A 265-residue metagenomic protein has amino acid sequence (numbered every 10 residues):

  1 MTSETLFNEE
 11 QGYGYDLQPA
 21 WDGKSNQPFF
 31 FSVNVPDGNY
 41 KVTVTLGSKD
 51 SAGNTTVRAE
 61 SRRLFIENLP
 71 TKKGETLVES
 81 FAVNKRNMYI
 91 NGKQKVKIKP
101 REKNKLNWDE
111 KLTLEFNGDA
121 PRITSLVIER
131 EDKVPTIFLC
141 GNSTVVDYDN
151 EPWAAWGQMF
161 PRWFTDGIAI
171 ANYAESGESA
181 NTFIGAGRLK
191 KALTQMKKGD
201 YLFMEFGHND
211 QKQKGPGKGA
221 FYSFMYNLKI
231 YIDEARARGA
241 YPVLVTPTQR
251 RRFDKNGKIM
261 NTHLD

Functional and structural regions predicted by a protein language model:
M1-E151: Compositionally biased, intrinsically disordered or flexible polar/acidic segments
E9-Y15, W153-D166: Short catalytic helix/loop segments, enriched in acidic residues and glycine and frequently bearing histidine
L17, D166-A180: A short beta-strand-loop structural module common to alpha/beta enzyme folds
E60, G187-D265: Alpha-helical cap/lid subdomain in secreted, periplasmic, or secretory-pathway luminal O-acyl-processing enzymes
L106-N107, D132, F164-T165, T194-K198 (+1 more regions): Extracellular/periplasmic catalytic domains that process cell-envelope and extracellular macromolecules
C140-T144, Y148, Y173-E178, M204-N209 (+1 more regions): Active-site-proximal beta-strand/loop segments in catalytic clefts of secreted hydrolases
S179-R188: Structural motif
